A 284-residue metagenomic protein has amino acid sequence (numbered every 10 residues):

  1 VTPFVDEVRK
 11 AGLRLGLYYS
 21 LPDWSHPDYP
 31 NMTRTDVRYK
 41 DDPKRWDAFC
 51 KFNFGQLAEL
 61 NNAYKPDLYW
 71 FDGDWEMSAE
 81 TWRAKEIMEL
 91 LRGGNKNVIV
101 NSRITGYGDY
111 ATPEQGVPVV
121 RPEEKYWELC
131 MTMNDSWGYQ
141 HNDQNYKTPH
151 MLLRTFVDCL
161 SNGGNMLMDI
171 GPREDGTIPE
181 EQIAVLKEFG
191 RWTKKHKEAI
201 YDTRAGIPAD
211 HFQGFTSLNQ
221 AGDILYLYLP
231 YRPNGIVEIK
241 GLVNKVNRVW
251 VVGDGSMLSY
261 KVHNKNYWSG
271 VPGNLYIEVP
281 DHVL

Functional and structural regions predicted by a protein language model:
V1-L284: Mature catalytic domains of secreted/periplasmic carbohydrate-active enzymes
